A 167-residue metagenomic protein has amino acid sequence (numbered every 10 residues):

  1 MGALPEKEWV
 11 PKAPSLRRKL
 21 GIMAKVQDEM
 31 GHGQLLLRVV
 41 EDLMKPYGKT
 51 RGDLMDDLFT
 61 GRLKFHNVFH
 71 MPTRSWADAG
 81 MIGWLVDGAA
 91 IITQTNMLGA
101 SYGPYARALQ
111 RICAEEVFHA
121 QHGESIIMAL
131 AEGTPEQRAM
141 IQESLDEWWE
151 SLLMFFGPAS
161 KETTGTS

Functional and structural regions predicted by a protein language model:
G2-A24, A90-Y105: Helix-loop segments that flank and shape redox-cofactor active sites
A3, K7, M30, Q34-L37 (+6 more regions): Structural signal for well-ordered, non-membrane alpha-helices
E6-K7, L20, D28, L37 (+3 more regions): His/Met- and acidic-residue-enriched segments that coordinate or traffic transition-metal cofactors and support
R17-L20, D42-K49, T134-P135: Short, glycine/acidic-rich hinge or "gate" loops at secondary-structure transitions that mediate conformational
K25-D57, G123-M128: Conserved alpha-helical segments that form or flank metal/cofactor-binding pockets of metalloenzymes
M55-G83, A100, G133-Q137, W148-T166: Acidic/His metal-coordination segments adjacent to aromatic residues that form catalytic metal sites in metalloenzymes
N67-H122: Internal, conserved structured core segments that host functional sites
P104-T166: A contiguous pocket-lining binding segment that forms or flanks enzyme active sites
